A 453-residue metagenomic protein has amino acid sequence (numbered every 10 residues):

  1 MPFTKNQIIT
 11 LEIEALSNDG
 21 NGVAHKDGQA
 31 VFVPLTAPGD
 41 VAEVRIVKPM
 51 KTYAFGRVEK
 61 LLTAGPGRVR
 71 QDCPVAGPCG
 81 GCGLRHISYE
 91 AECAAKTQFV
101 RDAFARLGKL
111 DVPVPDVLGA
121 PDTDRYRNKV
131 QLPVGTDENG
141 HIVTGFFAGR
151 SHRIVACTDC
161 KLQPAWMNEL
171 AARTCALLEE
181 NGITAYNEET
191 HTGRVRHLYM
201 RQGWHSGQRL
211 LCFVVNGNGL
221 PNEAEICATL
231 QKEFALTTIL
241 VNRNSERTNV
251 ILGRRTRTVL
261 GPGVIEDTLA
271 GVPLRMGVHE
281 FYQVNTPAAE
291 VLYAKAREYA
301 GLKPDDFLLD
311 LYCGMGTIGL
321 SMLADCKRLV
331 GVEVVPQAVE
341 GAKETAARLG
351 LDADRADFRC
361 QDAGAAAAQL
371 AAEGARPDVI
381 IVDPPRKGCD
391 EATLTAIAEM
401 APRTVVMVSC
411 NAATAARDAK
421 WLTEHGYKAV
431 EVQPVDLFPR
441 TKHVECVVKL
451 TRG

Functional and structural regions predicted by a protein language model:
M1-Q71, V75, F358, A365: Terminal RNA-binding accessory module
P2-Q7, N18, N218-E233, T237-G453: Rossmann-like S-adenosyl-L-methionine
G22-D27, G145-A148, C212-V214, A342: Short, acidic/hydrophobic/Gly-rich beta-strand patch recurrent on exposed beta strands that often constitutes part
T36, R45-P49, P133-D137, R201-H205 (+1 more regions): Short beta-strand micro-motifs enriched in acidic
G39, Q163, N285: Short, conserved phosphate/pyrophosphate- and ester-handling motifs at nucleotide-, phospho-/glycolipid
E59-Q71, G77-A185, H205, L220: Extended interfacial segments that mediate partner engagement and assembly in macromolecular machines
D116-T123, E188-E189, R196-H197, R201 (+1 more regions): Short, solvent-exposed loop/turn elements at beta->coil junctions and helix N-caps that rim active or binding pockets
Y199-G203, Q208-G219: Carbohydrate-binding surface patches
